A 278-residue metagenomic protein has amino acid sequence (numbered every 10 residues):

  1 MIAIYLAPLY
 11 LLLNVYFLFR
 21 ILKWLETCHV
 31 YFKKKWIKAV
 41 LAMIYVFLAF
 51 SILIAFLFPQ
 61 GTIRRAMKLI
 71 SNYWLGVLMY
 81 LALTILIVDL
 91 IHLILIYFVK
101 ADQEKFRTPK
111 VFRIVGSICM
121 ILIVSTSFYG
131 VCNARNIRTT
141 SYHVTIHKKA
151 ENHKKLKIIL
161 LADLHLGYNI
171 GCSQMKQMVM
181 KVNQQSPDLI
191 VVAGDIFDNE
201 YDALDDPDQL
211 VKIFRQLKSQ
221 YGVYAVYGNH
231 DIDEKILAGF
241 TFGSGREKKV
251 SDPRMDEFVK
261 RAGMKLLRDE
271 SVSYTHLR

Functional and structural regions predicted by a protein language model:
M1-R135: Non-catalytic terminal accessory segments
L22-E26, N183, M255-G263: Class I S-adenosyl-L-methionine
R64-I70, Y97-V115, F128-L156, L160 (+2 more regions): N-terminal signal-anchor transmembrane helix
I137-R138, K154-L237: Membrane-embedded segments
Y221-M264: Active-site neighborhood of divalent metal-dependent phosphoester bond hydrolases
R268-E270: Short loop/edge segments at beta-strand edges and connector loops that shape dinucleotide/nucleotide cofactor-binding
T275-R278: Conserved small/polar residues in nucleotide/adenosyl-binding loops
